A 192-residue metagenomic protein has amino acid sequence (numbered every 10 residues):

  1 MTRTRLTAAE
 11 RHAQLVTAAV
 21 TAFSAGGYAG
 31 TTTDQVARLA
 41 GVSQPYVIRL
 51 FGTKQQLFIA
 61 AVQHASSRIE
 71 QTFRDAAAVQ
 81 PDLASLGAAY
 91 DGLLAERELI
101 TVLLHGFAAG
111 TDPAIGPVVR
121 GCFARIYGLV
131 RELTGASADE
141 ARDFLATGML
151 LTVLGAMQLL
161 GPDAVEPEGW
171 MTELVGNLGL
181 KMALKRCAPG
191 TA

Functional and structural regions predicted by a protein language model:
E10-R11, V42: The short coil/loop that forms the "turn" connecting the two helices of the helix-turn-helix
Q14-T21, A25, L39, R49 (+3 more regions): Alpha-helical structural segments
Y28-R38: Ser/Thr-centered, proline-biased regulatory motifs and S/T-rich low-complexity segments located at helix/coil boundaries
P45: Key DNA-contact positions within bacterial/archaeal DNA-binding proteins
S67-E70, L94, D112-R142: Amphipathic alpha-helical packing segments from all-alpha helical-bundle domains
Q80-L104, A109-P117: Helical hydrophobic small-molecule/effector-binding pocket
S85-A89, V102-H105, G121, R125 (+1 more regions): Amphipathic alpha-helical interaction segments
G92, G128-A136, E140-A192: C-terminal peripheral helix-coil segments that are non-catalytic and often amphipathic
